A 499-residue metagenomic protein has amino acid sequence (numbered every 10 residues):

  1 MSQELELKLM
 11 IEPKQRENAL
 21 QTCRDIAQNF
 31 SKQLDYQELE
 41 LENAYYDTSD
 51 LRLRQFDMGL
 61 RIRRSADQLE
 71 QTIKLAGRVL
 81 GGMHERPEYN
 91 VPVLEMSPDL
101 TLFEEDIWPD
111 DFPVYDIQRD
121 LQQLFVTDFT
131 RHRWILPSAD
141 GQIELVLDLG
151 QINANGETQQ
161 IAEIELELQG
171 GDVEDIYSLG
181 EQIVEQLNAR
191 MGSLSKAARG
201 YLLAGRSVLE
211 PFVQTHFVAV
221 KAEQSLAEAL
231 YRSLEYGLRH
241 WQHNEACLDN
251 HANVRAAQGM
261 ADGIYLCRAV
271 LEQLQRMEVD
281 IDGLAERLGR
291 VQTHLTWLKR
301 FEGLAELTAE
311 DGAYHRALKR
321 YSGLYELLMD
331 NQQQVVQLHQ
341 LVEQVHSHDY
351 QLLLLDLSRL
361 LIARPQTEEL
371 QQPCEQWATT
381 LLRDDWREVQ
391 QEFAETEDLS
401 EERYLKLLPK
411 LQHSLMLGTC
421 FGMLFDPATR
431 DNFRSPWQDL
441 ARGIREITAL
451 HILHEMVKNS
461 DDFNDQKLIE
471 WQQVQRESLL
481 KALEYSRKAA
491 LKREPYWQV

Functional and structural regions predicted by a protein language model:
M1-V499: Function-determining surface determinants
